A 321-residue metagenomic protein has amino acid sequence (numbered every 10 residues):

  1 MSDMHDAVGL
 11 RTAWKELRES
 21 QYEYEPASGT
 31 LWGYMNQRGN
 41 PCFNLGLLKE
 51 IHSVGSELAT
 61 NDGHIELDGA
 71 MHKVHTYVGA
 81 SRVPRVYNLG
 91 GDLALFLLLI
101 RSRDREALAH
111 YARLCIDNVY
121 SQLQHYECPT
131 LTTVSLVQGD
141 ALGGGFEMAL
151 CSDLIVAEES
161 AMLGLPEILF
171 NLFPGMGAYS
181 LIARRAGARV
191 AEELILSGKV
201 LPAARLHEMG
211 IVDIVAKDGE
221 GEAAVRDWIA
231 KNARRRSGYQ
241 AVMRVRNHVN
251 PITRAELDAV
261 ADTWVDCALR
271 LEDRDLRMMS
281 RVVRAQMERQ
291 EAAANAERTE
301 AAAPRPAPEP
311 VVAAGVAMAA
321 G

Functional and structural regions predicted by a protein language model:
M1-V78: Conserved CoA-thioester-binding segment of acyl-CoA-metabolizing enzymes
Y22, Q124-T130, V134-D140, C151-M162 (+2 more regions): Crotonase-fold acyl-CoA enzyme core
I51-E106, Y120-V134, S160-A161: A structural preference for short, pocket-lining loop segments at secondary-structure junctions
G79, D92, M148-L150, L206: Hydrophobic/aromatic residues within transmembrane alpha-helices of multi-pass small-molecule transporters
R105-D117: Active-site-proximal gating segment of KS-fold condensing enzymes and close homologs
A109, G143, V200: Glycine-rich phosphate-binding loop at the start of an alpha helix
V212-D275: C-terminal long alpha-helix characteristic of the crotonase
D275-G321: C-terminal non-catalytic accessory extensions
